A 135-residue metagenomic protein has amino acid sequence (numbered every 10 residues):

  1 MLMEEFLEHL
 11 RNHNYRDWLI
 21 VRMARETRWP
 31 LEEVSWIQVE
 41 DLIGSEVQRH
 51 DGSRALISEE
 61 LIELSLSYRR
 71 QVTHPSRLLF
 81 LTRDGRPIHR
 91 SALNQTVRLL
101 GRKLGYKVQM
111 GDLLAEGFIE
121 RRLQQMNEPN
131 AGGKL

Functional and structural regions predicted by a protein language model:
M1-E5, R83-R86: Flexible interdomain linker/hinge and immediately adjacent N-terminus of the catalytic tyrosine-recombinase domain
L2-E8, I43-E46, R102: Short, Lys/Arg-enriched N-terminal segment that forms or immediately precedes the first helix of a structured domain
L2-L31: Basic, Lys/Arg- and aromatic-enriched nucleic-acid-binding interface segment
L10-H13, N94-N130, K134: Short, basic (Lys/Arg/His-rich) helix/loop patches that form interaction surfaces in the mid-to-C-terminal regions
A24-S45: Short, charged phosphate-coordinating catalytic segments
Q38, L79, Q109-M110: Conserved structural locus in ABC ATPase nucleotide-binding domains
S45, H50-D84, K103-L104: Basic, alpha-helical nucleic-acid-contacting "clamp/cap" segments
